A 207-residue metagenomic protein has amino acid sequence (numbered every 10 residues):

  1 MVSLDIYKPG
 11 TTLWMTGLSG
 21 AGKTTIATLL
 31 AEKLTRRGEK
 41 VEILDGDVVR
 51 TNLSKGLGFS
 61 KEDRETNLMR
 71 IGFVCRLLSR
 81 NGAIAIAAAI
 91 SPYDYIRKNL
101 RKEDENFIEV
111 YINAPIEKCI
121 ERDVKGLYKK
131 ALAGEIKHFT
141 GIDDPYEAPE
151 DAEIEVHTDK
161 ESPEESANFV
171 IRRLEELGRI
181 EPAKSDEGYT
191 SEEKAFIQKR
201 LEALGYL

Functional and structural regions predicted by a protein language model:
M1-T12: Extreme N-terminal, non-catalytic leader segments that precede Walker-type/kinase nucleotide-binding cores
M15: Hydrophobic anchor at the beta1->P-loop junction of P-loop NTPases
S19: The conserved Walker
K23: Conserved lysine of the Walker
T28-F73: Conserved substrate/cofactor phosphate-moiety recognition/catalytic segment in nucleotide-dependent phosphotransferases
N52-G58, D63, C75-A131, H138: ATP-dependent NMP and nucleoside kinases share a basic, alpha-helical "lid"
N113-I116, E121-F169, L177-P182: Small-molecule kinase domains that catalyze NTP-dependent phosphoryl transfer to phosphate-bearing small molecules
S191-L207: Short acidic, low-complexity intrinsically disordered linear motifs used for protein-protein interactions
